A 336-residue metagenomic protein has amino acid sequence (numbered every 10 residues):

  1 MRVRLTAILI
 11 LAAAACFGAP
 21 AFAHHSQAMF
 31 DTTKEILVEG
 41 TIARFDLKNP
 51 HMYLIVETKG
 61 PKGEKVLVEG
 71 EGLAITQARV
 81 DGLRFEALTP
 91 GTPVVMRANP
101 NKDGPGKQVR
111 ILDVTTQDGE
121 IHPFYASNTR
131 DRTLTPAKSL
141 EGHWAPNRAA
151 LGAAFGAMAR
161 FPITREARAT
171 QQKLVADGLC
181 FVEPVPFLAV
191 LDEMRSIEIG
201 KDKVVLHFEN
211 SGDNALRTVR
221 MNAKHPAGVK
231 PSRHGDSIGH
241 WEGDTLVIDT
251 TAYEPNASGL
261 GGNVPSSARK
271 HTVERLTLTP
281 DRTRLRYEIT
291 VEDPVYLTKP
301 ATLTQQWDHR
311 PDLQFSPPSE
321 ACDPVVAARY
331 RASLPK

Functional and structural regions predicted by a protein language model:
M1-L5: Positively charged n-region of N-terminal signal peptides that target proteins for export
A7-A19: Bacterial N-terminal signal peptides
F17, H25, N214: Residue-level signal for pocket-adjacent positions within structured domains
P20-F30: Cleaved targeting-peptide boundary
A28-K336: PEST-like low-complexity, intrinsically disordered acidic/proline/serine-rich tracts that flank trafficking/processing
